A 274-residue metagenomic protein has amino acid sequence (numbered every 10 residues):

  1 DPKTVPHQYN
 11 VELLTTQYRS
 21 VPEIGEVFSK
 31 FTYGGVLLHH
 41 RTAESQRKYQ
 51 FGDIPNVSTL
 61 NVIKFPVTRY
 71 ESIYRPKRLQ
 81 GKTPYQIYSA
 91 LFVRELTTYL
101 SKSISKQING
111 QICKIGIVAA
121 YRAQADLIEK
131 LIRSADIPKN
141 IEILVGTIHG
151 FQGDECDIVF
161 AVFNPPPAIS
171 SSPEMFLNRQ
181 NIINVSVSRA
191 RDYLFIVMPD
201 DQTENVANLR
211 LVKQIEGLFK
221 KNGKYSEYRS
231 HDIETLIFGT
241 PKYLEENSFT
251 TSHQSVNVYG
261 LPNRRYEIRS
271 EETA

Functional and structural regions predicted by a protein language model:
D1-Y33, K220: ASCE P-loop NTPase helicase motor core
D1-Y9, A135, A168-A274: Helicase C-terminal subdomain and adjacent C-terminal extension
N10, S29-L37, T98-K102, R133 (+2 more regions): Non-catalytic alpha-helical coupling and interface elements of nucleotide-dependent molecular machines and regulators
V11-L13, T59-K64, V145: Conserved beta-strand scaffold positions in the cores of enzyme catalytic domains, especially in NTP/NDP-utilizing
Y18-V21, G25, A90, R94 (+1 more regions): Amphipathic alpha-helical transducer elements in NTP-driven molecular machines
R19-E23, V27, F31, H39 (+3 more regions): The feature marks helicase ATPase cores and/or their adjacent C-terminal helical subdomains in SF1/SF2/AAA+ helicases
H39-K130: Conserved helicase/translocase motor-coupling segment
Y99-V118, R122-S188, D200-N205, F219-Y228: Conserved helicase C-terminal RecA-like lobe
